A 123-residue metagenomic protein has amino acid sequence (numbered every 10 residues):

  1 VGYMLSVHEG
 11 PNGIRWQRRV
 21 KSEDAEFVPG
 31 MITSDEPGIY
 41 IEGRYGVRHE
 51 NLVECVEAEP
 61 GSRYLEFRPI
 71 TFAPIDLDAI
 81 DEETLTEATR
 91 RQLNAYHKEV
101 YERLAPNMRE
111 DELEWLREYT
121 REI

Functional and structural regions predicted by a protein language model:
Y3-I123: Charged, cofactor-coupling segments
